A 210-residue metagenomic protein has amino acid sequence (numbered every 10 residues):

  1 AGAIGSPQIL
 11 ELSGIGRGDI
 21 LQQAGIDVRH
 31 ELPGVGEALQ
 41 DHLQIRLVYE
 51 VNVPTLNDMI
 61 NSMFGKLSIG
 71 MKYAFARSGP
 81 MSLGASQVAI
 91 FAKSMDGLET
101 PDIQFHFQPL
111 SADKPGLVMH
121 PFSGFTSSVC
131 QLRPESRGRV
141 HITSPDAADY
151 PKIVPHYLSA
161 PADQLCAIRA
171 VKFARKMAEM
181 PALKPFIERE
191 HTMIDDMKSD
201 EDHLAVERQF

Functional and structural regions predicted by a protein language model:
A1-G70, P145: Glycine-rich loop(s) and the adjacent beta-strand/alpha-helix scaffold that form part
V51-L56, S68-F210: FAD-dependent oxidoreductase catalytic-site/capping-region signature
